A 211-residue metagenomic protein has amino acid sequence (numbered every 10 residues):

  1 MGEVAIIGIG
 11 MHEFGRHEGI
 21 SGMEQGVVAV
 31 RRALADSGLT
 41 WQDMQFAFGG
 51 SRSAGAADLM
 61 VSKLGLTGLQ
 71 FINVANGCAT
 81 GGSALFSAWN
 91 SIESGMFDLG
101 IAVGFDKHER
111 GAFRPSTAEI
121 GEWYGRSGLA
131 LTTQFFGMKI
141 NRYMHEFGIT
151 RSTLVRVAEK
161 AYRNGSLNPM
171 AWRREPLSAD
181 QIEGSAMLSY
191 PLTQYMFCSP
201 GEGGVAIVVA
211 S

Functional and structural regions predicted by a protein language model:
M1-I72, N90, S94, F105-G201 (+1 more regions): Conserved "HGTGT" condensation-loop signature of ketosynthase/thiolase-family condensing enzymes that catalyze
V74-G77: Blade-loop segments of beta-propeller domains
G81: Short conserved active-site loop signatures built around small residues
M96-L99: Alpha-to-beta junction loops
